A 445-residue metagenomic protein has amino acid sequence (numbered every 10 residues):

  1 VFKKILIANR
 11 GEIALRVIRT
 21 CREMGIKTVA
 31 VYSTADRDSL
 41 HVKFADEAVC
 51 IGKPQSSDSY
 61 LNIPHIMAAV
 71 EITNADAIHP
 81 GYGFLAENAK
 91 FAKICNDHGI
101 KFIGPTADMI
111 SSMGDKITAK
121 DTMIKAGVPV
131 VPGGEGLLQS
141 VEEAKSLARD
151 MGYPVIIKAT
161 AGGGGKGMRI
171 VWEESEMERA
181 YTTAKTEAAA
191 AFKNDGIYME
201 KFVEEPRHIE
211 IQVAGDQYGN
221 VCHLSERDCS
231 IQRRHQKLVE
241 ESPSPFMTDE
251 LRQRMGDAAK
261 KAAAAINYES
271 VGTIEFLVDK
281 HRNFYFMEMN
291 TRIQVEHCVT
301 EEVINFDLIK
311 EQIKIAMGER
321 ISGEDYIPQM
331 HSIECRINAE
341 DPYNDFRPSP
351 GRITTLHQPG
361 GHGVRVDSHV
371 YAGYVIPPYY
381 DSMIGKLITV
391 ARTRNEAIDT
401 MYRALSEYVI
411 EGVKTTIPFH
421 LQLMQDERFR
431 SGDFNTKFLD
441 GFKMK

Functional and structural regions predicted by a protein language model:
V1-A126, L138-S146, E396: ATP-binding N-terminal substructure of ATP-dependent carboxylate-amine bond-forming enzymes
I7-E23, A48, E71-T73, G104 (+3 more regions): ATP-dependent carboxylate activation and anion-phosphoryl transfer catalytic cores that bind Mg-ATP to form
S39, E87-N88, M113, S140-E142 (+5 more regions): Short secondary-structure boundary/hinge segments and terminal tails
L40-H41, L147, A189, D325: Short secondary-structure boundary/capping segments
G133-G134: Conserved beta3 strand of the protein kinase N-lobe
S146-I156: Acidic/histidine-enriched active-site and ligand-binding environments that engage anionic O-linkages
A159: N-terminal nucleotide-binding beta1-loop-alpha1 segment
